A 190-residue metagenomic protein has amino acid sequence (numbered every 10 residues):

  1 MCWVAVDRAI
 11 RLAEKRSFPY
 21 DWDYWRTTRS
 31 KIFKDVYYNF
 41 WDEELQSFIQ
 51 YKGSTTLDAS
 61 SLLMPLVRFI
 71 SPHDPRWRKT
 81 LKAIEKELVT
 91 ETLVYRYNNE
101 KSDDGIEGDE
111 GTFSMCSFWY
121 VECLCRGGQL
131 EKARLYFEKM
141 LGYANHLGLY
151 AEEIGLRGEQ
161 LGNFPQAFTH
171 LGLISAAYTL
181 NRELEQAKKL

Functional and structural regions predicted by a protein language model:
V6, D23-R26, S30, V36: Long hydrophobic alpha-helical segments that form multi-pass transmembrane helix bundles in integral membrane proteins
A9-R26: Inter-helical turn/loop segments and adjacent helix faces that build the functional surface of alpha-helical bundle
L12-K15, L130, Y143, E183: Alpha-solenoid helical repeat scaffolds
S30-F113, L135-P165, L171-E185, K189-L190: Extended glycan-interaction surfaces of carbohydrate-active proteins
D109-Q129, H170: C-terminal substrate/ligand-recognition segments
